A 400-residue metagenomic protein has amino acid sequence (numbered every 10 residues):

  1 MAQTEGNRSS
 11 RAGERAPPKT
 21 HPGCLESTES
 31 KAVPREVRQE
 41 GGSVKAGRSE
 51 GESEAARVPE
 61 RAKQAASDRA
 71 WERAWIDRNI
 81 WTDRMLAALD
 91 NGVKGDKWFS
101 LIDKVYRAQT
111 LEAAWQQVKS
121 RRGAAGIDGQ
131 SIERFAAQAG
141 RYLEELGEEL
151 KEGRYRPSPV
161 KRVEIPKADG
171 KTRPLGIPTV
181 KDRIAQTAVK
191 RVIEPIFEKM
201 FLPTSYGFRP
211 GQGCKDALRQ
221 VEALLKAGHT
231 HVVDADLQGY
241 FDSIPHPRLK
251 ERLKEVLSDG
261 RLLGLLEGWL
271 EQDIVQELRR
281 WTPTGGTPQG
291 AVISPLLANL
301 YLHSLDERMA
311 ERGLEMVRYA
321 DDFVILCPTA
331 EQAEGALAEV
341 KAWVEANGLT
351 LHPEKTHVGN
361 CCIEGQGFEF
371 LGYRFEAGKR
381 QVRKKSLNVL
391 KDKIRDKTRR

Functional and structural regions predicted by a protein language model:
M1-R400: Non-catalytic terminal/accessory segments
